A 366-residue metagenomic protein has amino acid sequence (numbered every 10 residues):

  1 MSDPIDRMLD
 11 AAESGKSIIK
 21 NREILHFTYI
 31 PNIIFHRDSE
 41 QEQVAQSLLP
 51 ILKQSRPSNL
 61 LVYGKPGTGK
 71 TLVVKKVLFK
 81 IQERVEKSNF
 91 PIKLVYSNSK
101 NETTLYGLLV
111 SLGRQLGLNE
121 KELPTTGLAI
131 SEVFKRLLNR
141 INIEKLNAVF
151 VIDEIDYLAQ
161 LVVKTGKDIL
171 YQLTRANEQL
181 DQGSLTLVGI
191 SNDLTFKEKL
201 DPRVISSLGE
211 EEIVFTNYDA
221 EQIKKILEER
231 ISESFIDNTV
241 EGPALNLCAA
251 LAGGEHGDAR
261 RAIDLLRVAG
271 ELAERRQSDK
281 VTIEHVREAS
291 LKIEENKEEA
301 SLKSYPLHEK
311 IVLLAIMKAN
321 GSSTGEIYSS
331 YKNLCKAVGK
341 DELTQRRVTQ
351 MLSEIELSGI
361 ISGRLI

Functional and structural regions predicted by a protein language model:
M1-P57, K80: A short, basic N-terminal segment
P4-D6, A12-S17, H26, P57 (+10 more regions): Mid-core helix/loop region of P-loop NTP-binding domains shared across ATPases and GTPases
S55-L78: Walker A/P-loop nucleotide-binding motif
N59-L61, R84-K100: Conserved catalytic segments around the Walker B and adjacent sensor/switch elements of P-loop NTPase domains
G253-A259, R267-V281, M317-S322, C335-A337 (+1 more regions): AAA+ ATPase "lid" subdomain C-terminal helix
L272-K297: Conserved C-terminal helix/linker of AAA+ ATPases
E295-L313: Short alpha-helical segments that sit at the start of domains
N320-I366: Terminal-proximal interaction/regulatory segments of ATP-powered molecular machines
